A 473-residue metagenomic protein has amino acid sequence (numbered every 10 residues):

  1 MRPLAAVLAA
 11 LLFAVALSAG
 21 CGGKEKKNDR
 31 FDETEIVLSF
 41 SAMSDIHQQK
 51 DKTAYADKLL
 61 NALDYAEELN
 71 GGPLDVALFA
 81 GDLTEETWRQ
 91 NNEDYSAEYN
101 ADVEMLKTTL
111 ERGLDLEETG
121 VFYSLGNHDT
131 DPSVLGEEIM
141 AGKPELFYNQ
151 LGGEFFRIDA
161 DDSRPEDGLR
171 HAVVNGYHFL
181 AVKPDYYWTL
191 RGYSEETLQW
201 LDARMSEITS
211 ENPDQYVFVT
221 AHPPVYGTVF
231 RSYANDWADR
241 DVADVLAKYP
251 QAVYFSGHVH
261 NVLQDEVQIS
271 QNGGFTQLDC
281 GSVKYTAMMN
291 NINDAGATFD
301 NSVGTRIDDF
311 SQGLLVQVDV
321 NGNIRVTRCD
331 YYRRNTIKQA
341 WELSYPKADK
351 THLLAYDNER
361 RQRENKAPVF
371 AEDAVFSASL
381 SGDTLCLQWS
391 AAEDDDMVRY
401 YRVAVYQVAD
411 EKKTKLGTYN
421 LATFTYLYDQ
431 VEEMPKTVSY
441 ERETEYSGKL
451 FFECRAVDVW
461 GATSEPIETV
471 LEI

Functional and structural regions predicted by a protein language model:
M1-K27: Gram-positive cell-envelope targeting signals
G23-A97: N-terminal active-site segment of His-dependent metallophosphoesterases
A42-S44, A77-D82, G120-N127, F218-H222 (+2 more regions): Active-site neighborhood of phospho(di)ester-bond hydrolases with catalytic His/Asp-centered motifs
F79-A80, I208-V229: Short acidic, glycine-rich surface-loop motifs adjacent to enzyme active sites
W88-S206, S210-N212, D241-V242, A247-K248 (+3 more regions): Extended active-site neighborhood of metal-dependent phosphoesterases/phosphodiesterases
V303-L421, T463-E472: A short C-terminal boundary segment appended to hydrolase-like catalytic domains
A404-Y446: Recognizes extended acidic, P/S/T-rich segments that occur within or adjacent to Ig-like beta-sandwich modules
T444-G461: Beta-strand-rich modules
